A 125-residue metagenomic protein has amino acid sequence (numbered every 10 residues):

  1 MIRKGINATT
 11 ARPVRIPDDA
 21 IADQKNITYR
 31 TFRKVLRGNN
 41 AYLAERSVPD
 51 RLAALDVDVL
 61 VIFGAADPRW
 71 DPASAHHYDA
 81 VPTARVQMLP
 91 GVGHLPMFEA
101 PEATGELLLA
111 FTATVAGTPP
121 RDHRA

Functional and structural regions predicted by a protein language model:
M1-A54: Conserved alpha/beta-hydrolase catalytic His-Asp/Glu region
T9-T10, P82, A116: A broad structural signal for alpha-helix termini and local helix breaks/kinks
L55, F111, V115: Glycine-rich phosphate-binding loop signature in dinucleotide/nucleotide-binding domains
D56-V92, F98, A103: Conserved loop-alpha-helix segment in the C-terminal half of the alpha/beta-hydrolase fold that carries the catalytic
T104, L108, T112: Hydrophobic "lid"/C-terminal helical patch of Rossmann-like NAD(P)-dependent dehydrogenase/epimerase domains
V115-A125: Alpha/beta-hydrolase-fold serine-hydrolase catalytic core, especially in secreted/extracellular enzymes
